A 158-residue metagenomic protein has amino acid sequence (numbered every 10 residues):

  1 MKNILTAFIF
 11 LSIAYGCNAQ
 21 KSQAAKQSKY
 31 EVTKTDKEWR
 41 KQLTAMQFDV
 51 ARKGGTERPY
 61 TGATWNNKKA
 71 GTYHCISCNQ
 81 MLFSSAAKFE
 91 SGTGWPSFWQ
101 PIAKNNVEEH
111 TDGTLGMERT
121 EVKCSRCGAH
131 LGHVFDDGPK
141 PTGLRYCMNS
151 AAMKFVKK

Functional and structural regions predicted by a protein language model:
M1-Q23: Bacterial Sec-dependent N-terminal signal peptides
N18-K158: Flexible coil/turn and secondary-structure edge motifs
